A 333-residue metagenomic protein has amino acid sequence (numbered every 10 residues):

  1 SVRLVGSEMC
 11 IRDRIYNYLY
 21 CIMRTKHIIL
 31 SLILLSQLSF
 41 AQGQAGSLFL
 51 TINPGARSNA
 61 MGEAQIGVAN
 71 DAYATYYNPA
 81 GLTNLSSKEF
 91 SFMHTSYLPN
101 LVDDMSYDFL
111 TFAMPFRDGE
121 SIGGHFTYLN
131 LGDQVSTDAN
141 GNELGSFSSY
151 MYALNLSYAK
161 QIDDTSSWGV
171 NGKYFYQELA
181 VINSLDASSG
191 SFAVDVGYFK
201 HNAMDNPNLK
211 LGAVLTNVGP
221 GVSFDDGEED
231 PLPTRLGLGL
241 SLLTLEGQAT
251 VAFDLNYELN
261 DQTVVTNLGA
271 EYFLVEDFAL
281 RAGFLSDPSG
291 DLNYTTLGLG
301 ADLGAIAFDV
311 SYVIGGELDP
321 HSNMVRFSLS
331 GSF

Functional and structural regions predicted by a protein language model:
S1-D13: Single conserved hydrophobic/aromatic residue that forms the stacking wall/gate of nucleotide- or nucleobase-binding
I15-N17: Solvent-exposed loop and capping/linker segments of extracellular ligand-binding repeat ectodomains
L19-C21: Short hydrophobic targeting helices and cationic amphipathic motifs that mediate membrane/organellar targeting
M23, Q37-S39, S58: N-terminal cationic amphipathic segment used for targeting or macromolecule association
M23-H27, D164-T165: Positively charged n-region of N-terminal signal peptides that target proteins for export
H27-S39: Sec-dependent N-terminal signal peptides
Q42-F333: Subset of outer-membrane beta-barrel
